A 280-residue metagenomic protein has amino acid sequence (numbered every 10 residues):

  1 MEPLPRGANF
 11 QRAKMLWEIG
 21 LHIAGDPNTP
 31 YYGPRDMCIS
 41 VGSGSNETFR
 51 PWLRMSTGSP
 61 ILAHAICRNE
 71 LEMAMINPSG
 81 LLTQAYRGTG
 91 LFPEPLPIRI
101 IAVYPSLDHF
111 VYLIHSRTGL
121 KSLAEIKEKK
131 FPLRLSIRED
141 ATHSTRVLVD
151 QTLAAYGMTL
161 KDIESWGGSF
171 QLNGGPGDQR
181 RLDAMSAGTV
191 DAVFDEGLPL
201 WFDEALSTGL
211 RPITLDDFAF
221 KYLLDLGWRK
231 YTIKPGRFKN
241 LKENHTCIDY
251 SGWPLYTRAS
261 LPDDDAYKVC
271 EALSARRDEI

Functional and structural regions predicted by a protein language model:
M1-S43, D108-D183, A187, D278: Bilobed "Venus flytrap"/periplasmic-binding protein-like clamshell domains and structurally analogous long
R35-E94, D178-A184, E196-S207: Pocket-flanking alpha-helical
A63, I98-I100, S122-L123: Catalytic micro-motifs at enzyme active sites that drive phosphoryl/nucleotidyl and oxygen chemistry
E70, K130-F131, T189, G209: Residue-level detector of structured alpha->beta connecting loops
E72-N77, I100-A102, V111-L113, R134-I137 (+1 more regions): Structural recognition of the beta-strand scaffold that forms the well-ordered cores of secreted hydrolase catalytic
P78-G80, G88-T89, T118, M158-P262: Pocket-lining segment of extracytoplasmic ligand-binding domains
P93-F110, F238-C247: A structural signal for short loop-to-beta-strand junctions that line the ligand-binding cleft of periplasmic/secreted
E125-L153, K230-I280: Ligand-binding clefts/hinges and TM-proximal coupling segments of bilobed small-molecule sensing domains
